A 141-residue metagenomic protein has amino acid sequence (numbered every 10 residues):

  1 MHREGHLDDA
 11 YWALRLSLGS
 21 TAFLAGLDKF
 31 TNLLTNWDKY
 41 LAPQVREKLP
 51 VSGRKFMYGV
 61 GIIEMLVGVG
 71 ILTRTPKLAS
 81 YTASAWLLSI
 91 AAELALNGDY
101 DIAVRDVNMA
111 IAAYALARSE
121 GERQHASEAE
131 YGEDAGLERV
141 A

Functional and structural regions predicted by a protein language model:
M1-A141: Membrane-interface extramembranous regions
